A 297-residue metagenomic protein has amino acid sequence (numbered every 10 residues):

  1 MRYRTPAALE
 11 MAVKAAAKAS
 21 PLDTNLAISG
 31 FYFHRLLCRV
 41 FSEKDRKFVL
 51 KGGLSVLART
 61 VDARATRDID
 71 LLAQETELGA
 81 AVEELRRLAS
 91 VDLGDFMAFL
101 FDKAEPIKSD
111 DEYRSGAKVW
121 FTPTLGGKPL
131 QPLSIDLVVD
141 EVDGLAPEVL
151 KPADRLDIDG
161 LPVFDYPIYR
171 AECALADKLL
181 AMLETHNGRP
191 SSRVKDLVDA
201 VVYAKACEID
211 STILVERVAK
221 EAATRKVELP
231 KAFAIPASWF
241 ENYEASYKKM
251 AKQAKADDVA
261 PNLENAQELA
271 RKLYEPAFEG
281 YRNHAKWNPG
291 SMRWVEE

Functional and structural regions predicted by a protein language model:
M1-F48, L57-R64, A73-E297: Structured mid-to-C-terminal alpha-helical surface segments
D68: Non-catalytic nucleic-acid-binding interfaces of large nucleic-acid enzymes and RNP effectors
